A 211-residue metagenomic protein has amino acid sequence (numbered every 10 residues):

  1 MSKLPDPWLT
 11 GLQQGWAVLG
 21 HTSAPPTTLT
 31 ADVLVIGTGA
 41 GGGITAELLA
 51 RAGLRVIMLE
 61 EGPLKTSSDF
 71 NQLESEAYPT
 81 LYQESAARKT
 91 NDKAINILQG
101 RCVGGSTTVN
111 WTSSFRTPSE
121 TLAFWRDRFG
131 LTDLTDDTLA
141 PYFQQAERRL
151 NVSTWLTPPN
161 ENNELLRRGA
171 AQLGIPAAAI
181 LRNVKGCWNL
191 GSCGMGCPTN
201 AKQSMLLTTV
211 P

Functional and structural regions predicted by a protein language model:
M1-V33, R51, N91: Extreme N-terminal leader/targeting segments of oxidoreductases
S2-Q13, T132-P211: Conserved redox-cofactor binding core of oxidoreductases
A31-M58: N-terminal Rossmann-like FAD-binding beta1-loop-alpha1 element of flavoenzymes
V33-T38, M58, N96, G100-R101 (+2 more regions): Short glycine- and Lys/Arg-enriched binding-loop motifs that mark or flank ligand-binding interfaces
P63-T66: Acidic glycine-/aspartate-rich tracts in secreted/extracellular proteins
S68-Q72: Short aromatic-enriched loop/helix-cap "lid" or pocket-rim segments at secondary-structure transitions that line
L73-Y78, M195-C197: Short, hinge-like loop/turn segments at secondary-structure boundaries
E76-W155: Redox-cofactor-proximal catalytic regions of oxidoreductases
